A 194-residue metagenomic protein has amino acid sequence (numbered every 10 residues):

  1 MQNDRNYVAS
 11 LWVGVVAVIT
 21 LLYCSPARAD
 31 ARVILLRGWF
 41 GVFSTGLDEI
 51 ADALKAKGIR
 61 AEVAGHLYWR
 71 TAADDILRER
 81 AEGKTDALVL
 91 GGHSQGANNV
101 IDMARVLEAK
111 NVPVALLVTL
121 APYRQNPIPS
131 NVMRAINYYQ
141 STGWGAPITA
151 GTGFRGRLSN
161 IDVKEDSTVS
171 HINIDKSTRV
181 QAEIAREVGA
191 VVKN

Functional and structural regions predicted by a protein language model:
N3-G14: Bacterial N-terminal signal peptides that target proteins for export
C24-P26: N-terminal signal peptide c-region/cleavage motif recognized by signal peptidases
A29-D86, S170-H171: Active-site catalytic motif of lipid deacylating hydrolases and related acyltransferases
L47-E49, S130-N194: Lipolytic serine-hydrolase domain surface
G92-G96, V100: Gly/Ala-rich beta-loop-alpha elbow adjacent to hydrolase catalytic centers
V100-E108: Short glycine-enriched nucleophile-adjacent loop and the immediately C-terminal alpha-helix near the catalytic center
I101-D102, V118-P122, A146-P147: N-terminal post-signal-peptidase region of extra-cytosolic proteins
